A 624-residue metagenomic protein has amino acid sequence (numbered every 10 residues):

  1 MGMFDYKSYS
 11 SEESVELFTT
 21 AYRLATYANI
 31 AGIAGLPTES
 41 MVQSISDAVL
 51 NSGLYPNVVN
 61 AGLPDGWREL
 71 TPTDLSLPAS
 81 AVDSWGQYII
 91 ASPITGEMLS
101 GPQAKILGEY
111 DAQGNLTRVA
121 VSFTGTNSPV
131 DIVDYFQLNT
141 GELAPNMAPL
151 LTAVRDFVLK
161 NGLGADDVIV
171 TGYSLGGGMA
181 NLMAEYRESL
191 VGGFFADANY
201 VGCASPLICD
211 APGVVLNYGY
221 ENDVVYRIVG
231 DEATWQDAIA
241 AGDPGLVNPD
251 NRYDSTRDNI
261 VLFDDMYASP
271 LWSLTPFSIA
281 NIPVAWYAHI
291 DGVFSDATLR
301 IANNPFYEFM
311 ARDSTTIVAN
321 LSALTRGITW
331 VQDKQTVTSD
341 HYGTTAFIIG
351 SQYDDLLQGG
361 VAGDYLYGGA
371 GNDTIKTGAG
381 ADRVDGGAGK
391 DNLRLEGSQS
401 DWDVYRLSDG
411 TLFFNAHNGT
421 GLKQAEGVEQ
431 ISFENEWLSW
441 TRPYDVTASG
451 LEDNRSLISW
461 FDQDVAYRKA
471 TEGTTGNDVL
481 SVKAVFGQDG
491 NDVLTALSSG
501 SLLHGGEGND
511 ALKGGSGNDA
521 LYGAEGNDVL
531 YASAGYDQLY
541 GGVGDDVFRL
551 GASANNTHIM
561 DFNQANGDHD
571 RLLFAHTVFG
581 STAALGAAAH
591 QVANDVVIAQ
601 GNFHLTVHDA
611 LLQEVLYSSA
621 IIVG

Functional and structural regions predicted by a protein language model:
G2-D167, E188-A370, P443, A448-F461: Alpha/beta hydrolase fold serine-hydrolase catalytic domain that processes acyl esters and thioesters
L107-E109, V121, V404, D409-N418 (+3 more regions): Generic recognition of long tandem-repeat/solenoid scaffolds
S122-T124, T171-Y173, V201-S205, T377-G378 (+2 more regions): Short His-Asn-centered micro-motif
G172-G176, A180: Gly/Ala-rich beta-loop-alpha elbow adjacent to hydrolase catalytic centers
N181-E188: Short glycine-enriched nucleophile-adjacent loop and the immediately C-terminal alpha-helix near the catalytic center
D354-F433, Y444-V446, N477, S481-A584: Acidic, glycine-rich calcium-binding repeat modules characteristic of RTX/beta-roll and related beta-solenoid repeat
N418-K469, L585-G624: Low-complexity acidic/polar repeat-biased segments
